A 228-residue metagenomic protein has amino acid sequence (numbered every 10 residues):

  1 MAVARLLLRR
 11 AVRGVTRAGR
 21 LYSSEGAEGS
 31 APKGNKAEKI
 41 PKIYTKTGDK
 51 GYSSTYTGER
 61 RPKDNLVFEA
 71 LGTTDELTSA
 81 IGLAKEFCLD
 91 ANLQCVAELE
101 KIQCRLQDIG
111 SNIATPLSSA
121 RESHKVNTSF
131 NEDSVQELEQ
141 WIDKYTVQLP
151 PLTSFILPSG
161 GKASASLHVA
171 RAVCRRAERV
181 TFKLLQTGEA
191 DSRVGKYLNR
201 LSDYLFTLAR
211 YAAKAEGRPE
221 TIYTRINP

Functional and structural regions predicted by a protein language model:
A2-P228: Phosphate/pyrophosphate-binding loop motifs in nucleotide- or prenyl diphosphate-using proteins
